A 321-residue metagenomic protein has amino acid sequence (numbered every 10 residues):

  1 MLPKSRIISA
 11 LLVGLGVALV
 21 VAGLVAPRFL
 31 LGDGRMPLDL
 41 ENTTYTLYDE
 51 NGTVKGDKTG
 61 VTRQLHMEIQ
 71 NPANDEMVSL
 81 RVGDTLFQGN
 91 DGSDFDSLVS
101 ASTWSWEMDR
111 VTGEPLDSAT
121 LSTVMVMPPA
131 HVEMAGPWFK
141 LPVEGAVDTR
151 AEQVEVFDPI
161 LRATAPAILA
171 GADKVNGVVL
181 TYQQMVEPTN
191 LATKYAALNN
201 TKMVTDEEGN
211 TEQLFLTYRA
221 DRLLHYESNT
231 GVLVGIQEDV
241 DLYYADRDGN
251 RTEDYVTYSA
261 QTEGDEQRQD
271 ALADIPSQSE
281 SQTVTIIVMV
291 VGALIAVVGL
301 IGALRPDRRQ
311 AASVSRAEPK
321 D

Functional and structural regions predicted by a protein language model:
M1-L40: Hydrophobic secretory-pathway targeting helix
L2-I7, P276-D321: Juxtamembrane interface at the cytosolic side of transmembrane helices
P27-T103: Juxtamembrane non-transmembrane segments of integral membrane proteins
L30-D39, T262-V288: Membrane interfacial helix motifs at helix-loop boundaries and amphipathic/re-entrant anchors
S79-G89, V99-W106, A119, T123-V124 (+4 more regions): Hydrophobic alpha-helical segments that drive targeting, anchoring, or assembly
N90-A170: A cross-kingdom signal targeting lumenal/periplasmic-facing segments of multi-pass membrane and secretory-pathway
K140-Q237, L242-A245: Membrane-proximal low-complexity regions enriched in glycine and acidic/polar residues
Y226-L272: Extended, hydrophilic extramembrane loops/domains of integral membrane proteins
